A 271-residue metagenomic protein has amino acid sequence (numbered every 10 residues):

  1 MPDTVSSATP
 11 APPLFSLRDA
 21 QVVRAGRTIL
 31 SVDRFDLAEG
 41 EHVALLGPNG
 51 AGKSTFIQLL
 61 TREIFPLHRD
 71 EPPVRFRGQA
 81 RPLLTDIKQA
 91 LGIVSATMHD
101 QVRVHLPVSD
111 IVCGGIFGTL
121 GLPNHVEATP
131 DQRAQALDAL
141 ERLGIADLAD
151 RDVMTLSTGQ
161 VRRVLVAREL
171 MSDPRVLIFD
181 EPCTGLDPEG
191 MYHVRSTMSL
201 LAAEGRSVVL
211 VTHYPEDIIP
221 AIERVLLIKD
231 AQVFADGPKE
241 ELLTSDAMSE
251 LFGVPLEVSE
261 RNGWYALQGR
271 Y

Functional and structural regions predicted by a protein language model:
C113, A128-L148: Conserved ABC ATPase "signature" region
E127, D152-L156: Conserved ABC ATPase signature
D173: Conserved catalytic motifs of ABC-family nucleotide-binding domains
L177-E181: Catalytic Walker B motif of ABC-type/P-loop ATPase nucleotide-binding domains
T212-H213: H-loop/switch region of ABC-family ATPase nucleotide-binding domains
V225-P238: H-loop (His-switch) and adjacent beta-strand-loop-beta switch element of ABC-type ATPase nucleotide-binding domains
S249-Y271: ABC ATPase nucleotide-binding domains
